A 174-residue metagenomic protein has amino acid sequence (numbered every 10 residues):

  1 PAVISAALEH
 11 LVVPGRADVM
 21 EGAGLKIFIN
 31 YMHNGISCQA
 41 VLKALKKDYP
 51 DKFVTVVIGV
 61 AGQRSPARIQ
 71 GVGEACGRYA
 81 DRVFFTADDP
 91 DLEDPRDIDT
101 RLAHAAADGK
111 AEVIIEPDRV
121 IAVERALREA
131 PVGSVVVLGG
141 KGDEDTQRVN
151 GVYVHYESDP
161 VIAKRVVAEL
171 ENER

Functional and structural regions predicted by a protein language model:
P1-R174: ATP-dependent carboxylate-amine ligase
